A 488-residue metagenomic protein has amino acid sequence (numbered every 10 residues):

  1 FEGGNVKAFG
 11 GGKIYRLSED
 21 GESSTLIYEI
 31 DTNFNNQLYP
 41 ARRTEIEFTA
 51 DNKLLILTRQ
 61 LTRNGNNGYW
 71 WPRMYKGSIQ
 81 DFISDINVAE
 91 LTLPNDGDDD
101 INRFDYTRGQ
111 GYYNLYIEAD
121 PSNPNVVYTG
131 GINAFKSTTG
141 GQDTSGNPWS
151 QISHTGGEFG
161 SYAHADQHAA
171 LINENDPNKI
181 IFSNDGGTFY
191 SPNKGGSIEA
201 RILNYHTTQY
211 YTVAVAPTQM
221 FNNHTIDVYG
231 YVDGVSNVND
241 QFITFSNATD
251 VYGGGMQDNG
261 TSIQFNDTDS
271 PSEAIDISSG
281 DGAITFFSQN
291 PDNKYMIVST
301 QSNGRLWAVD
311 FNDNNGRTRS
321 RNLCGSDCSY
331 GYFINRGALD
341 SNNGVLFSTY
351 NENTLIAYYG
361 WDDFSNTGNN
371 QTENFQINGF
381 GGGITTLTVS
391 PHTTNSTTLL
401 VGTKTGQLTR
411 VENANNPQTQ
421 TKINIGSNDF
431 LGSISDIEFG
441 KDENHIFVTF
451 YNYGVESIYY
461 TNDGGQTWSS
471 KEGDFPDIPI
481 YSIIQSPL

Functional and structural regions predicted by a protein language model:
F1-L488: Beta-propeller blade termini and top-face loops
